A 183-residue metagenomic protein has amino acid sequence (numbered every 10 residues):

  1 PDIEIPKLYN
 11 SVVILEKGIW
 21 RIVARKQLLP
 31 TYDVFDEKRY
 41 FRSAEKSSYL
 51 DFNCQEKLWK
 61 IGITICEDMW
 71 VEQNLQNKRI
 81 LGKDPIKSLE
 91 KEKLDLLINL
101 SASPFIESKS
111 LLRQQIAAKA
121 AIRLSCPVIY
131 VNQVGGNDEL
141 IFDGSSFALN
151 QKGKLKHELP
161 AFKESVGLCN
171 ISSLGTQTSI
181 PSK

Functional and structural regions predicted by a protein language model:
P1-K183: Enzyme catalytic cores with a strong preference for nitrogen-chemistry domains
